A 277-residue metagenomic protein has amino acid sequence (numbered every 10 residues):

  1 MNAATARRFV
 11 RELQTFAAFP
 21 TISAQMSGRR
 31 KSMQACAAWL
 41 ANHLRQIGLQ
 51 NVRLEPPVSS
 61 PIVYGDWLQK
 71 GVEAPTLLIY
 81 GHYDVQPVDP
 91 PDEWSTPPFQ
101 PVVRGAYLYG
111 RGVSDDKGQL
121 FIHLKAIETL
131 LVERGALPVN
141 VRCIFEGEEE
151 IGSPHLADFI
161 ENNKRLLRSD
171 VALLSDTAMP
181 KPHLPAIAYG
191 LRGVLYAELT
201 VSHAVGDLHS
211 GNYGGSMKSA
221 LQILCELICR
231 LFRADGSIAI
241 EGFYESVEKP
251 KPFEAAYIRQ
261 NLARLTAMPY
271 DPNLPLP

Functional and structural regions predicted by a protein language model:
M1-P91: N-terminal helical capping/dimerization or prosegment-like subdomains of hydrolases acting on amide or phosphate bonds
A18, R45, V132-G135, K164-R165 (+2 more regions): Generic secondary-structure signature for well-ordered alpha-helical cores
A74-F145: Active-site metal-coordination/substrate-binding segment of hydrolases, especially metallo-dependent peptidases
L108-G110, V205-G211: Short small-residue beta-strand/loop micro-motif enriched in glycine and branched aliphatics
S114-G190: Acidic/histidine-rich catalytic neighborhood of metal-dependent amide-processing enzymes
P180, Y189, S210-P277: Acidic-enriched catalytic cores of C-N bond-cleaving enzymes acting on peptides and small amides
A186-S202: Flexible glycine/proline-rich, aromatic-decorated loop/lid segments
